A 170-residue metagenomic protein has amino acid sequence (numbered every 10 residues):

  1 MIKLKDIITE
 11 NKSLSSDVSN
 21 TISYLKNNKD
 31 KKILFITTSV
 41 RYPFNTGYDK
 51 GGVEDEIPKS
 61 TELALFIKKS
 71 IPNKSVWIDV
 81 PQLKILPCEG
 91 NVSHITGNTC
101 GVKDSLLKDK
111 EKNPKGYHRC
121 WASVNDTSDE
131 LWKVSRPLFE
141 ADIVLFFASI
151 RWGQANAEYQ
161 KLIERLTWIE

Functional and structural regions predicted by a protein language model:
M1-A148, W152-I169: N-terminal beta1-alpha1-beta2 submodule of the flavodoxin-like/Rossmannoid cofactor-binding fold
